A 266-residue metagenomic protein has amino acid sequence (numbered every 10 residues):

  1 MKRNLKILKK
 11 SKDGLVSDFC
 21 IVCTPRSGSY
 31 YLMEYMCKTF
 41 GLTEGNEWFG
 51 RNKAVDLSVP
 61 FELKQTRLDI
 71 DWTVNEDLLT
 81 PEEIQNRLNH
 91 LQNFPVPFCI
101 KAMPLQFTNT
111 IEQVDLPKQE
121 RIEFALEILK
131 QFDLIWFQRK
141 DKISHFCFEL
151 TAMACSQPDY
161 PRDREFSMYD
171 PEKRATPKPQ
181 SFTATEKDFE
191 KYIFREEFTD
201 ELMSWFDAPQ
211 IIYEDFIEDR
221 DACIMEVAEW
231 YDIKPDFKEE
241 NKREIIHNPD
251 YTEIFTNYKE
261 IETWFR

Functional and structural regions predicted by a protein language model:
M1-N93, I245-Y251: PAPS-dependent sulfotransferase catalytic core
G14, T24-P25, D188-Y192, F216 (+1 more regions): Aromatic-acidic/polar surface patches that form glycan- and anion
L15-V16, F94-V96, L129-F132: A general structural motif
F19, T43, F98-I100, D133-F137 (+1 more regions): Hydrophobic/aromatic beta-strand patches that form the interior of the parallel beta-sheet core in alpha/beta enzyme
T24, A102-M103, F137-R139, Y213-D215: Short, well-ordered beta-to-alpha junction loops that form the rim of enzyme active sites and present histidine/acidic
G28-M33, R51-L57, Q106-T110, K142-C147 (+1 more regions): Short catalytic/ligand-binding loop motif for oxyanion handling, primarily in non-cytosolic enzymes, centered on
W48-E62, R164-A184, M203-R266: The conserved 3'-phosphoadenosine-5'-phosphosulfate
M103-A208, D221-D236: PAPS-dependent sulfotransferase catalytic domain
